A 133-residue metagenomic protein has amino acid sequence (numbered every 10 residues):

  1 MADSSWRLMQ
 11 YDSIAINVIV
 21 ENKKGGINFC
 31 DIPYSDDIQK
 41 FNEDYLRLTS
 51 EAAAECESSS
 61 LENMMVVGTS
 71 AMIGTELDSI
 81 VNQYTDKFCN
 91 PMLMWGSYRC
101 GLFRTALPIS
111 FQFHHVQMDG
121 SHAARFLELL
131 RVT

Functional and structural regions predicted by a protein language model:
M1-I16: Hydrophobic "lid/gating" helix adjacent to the active-site nucleophile that controls access to an acyl-thioester pocket
Y11-S13, F88, R104-A106: A general secondary-structure signal for short beta-strands and their flanking turns/coil in non-transmembrane regions
V20-T75: Helical lid/core segments from catalytic subdomains that handle acyl or acyl-like groups
E21, M64-G74, P91-E128: Histidine-centered acyl-transfer/condensation active-site motif and its immediate structural neighborhood
A53, L130-T133: A common structural junction motif
D78: Active-site cores that bind ATP or allylic diphosphates and position pyrophosphate for catalysis
V81-K87: Short, Gly/Ser/Thr-enriched beta-strand-loop segments that form substrate-interacting elements of hydrolase/peptidase
